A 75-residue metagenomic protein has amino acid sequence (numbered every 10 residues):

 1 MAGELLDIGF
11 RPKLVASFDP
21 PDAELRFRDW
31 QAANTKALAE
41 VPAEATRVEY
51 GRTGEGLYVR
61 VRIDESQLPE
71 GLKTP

Functional and structural regions predicted by a protein language model:
E4-L6, D19-P75: Extracytoplasmic
L6-P12: Short structural boundary motif marking the start of a folded domain
K13-S17: Solvent-exposed, non-transmembrane segments of extracytoplasmic/periplasmic domains
